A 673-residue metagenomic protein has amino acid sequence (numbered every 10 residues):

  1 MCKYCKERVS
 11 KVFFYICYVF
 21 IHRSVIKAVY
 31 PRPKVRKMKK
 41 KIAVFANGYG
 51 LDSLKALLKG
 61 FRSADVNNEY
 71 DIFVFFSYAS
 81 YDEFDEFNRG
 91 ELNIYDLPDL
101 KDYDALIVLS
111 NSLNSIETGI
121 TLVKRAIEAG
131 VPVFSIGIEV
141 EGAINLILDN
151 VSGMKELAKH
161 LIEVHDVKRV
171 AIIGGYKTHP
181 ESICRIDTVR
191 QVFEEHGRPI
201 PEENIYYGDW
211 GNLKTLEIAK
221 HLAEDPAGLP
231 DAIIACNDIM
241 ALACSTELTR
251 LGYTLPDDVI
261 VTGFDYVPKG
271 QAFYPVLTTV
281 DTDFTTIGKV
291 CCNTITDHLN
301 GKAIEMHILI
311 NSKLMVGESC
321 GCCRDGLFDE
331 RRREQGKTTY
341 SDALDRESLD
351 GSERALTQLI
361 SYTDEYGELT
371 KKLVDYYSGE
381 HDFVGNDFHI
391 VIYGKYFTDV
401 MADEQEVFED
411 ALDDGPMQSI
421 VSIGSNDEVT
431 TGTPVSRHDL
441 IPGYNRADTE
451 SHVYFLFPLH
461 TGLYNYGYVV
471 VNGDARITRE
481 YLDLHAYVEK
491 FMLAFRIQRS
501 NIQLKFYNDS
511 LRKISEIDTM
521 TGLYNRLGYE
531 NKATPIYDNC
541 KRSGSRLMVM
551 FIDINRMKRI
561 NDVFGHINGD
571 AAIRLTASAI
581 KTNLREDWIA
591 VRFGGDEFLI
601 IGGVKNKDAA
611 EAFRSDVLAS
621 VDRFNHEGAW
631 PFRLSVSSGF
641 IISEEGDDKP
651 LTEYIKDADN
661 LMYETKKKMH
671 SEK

Functional and structural regions predicted by a protein language model:
K6-R354: Bacterial carbohydrate/catabolite-sensing allosteric modules
A303-I308, V591-R592, V621-S637, H670-K673: Catalytic core regions of nucleotide second-messenger enzymes
R331, H566, E611-L618, H626-A629 (+1 more regions): Catalytic-core segments of nucleotide cyclases and related cyclic-nucleotide turnover enzymes
A355-L356, K505-R526, D538: Amphipathic HAMP/coiled-coil signal-transducing linker helices that couple sensory inputs to cytosolic output domains
L359-F408: Helix-loop-beta substructure at the N-terminus of cytosolic sensory domains that couple signal/ligand detection
S451-H460: A short, aliphatic-rich beta-strand micro-motif
R476-R496, I502-S510: Amphipathic alpha-helical "output/dimerization" segments
N525-M548, N555-R585, V591-G595, L599-I600 (+3 more regions): Conserved long alpha-helical elements within nucleotide-processing catalytic cores of c-di-GMP signaling and class III
